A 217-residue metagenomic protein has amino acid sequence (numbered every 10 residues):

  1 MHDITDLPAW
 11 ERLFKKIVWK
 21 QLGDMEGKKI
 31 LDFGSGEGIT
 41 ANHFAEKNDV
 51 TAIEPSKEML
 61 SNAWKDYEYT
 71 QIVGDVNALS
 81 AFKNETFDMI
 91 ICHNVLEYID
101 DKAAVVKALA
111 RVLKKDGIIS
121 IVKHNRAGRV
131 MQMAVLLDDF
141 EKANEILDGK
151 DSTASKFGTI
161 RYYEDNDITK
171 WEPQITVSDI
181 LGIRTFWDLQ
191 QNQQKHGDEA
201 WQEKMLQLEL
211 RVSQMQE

Functional and structural regions predicted by a protein language model:
M1-E26, I39-H43, M59-N62: Conserved class I S-adenosyl-L-methionine
E37-A78: Class I SAM-dependent methyltransferase SAM/SAH-binding core
A81-M89: A short acidic, Gly/Pro-enriched loop at the edge of an enzyme's catalytic core that lines a small-molecule cofactor
M89-D101: A short SAM/SAH-binding and catalytic strip from SAM-dependent methyltransferases
A103-I118: A short glycine-rich, Lys/Arg-flanked "PGG" loop and its adjoining helix->strand segment in the class I
I118-I146: Conserved class I S-adenosyl-L-methionine
F157-I175, I180: Short alpha-helix
K170, D179-E217: A C-terminal cap/extension of S-adenosyl-L-methionine-dependent methyltransferases that defines the acceptor-substrate
